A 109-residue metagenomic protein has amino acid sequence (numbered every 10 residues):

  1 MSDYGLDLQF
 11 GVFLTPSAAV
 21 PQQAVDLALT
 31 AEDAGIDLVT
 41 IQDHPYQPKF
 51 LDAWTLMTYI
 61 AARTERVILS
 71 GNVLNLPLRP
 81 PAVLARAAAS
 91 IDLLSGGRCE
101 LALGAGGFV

Functional and structural regions predicted by a protein language model:
M1-T64, I68: N-terminal beta1-alpha1-beta2 module of alpha/beta enzyme domains
Y4-P21, L78-V109: Flexible, glycine-rich active-site loops centered on histidine and acidic residues that chelate a metal or position
I41-Q42, N72, A102-G104: Structural motif
P45, L74, G106-F108: Catalytic metal-binding/acid-base residues of hydrolase active sites
P48-K49, G71-R79: Active-site nucleophile and cofactor-binding loops and adjacent substrate-binding regions of central metabolic enzymes
T64-L74, R98-E100: Short, basic, helix/turn surface patches
